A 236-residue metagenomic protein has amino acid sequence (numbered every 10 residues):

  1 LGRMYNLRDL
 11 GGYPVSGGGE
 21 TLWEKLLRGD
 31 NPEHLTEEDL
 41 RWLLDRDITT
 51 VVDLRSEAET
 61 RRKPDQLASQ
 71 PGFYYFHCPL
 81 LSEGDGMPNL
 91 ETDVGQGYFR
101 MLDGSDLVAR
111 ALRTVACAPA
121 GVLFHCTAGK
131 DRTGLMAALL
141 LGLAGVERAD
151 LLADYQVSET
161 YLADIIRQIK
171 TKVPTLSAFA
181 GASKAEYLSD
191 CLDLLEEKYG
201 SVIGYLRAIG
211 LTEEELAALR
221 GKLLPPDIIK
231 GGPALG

Functional and structural regions predicted by a protein language model:
L1-L123, L135-G236: Cys-dependent protein tyrosine phosphatase-like superfamily
A128, R132-T133: Ser/Thr-glycine-rich phosphate-binding loops at phosphate-binding pockets of nucleotides, nucleotide cofactors
